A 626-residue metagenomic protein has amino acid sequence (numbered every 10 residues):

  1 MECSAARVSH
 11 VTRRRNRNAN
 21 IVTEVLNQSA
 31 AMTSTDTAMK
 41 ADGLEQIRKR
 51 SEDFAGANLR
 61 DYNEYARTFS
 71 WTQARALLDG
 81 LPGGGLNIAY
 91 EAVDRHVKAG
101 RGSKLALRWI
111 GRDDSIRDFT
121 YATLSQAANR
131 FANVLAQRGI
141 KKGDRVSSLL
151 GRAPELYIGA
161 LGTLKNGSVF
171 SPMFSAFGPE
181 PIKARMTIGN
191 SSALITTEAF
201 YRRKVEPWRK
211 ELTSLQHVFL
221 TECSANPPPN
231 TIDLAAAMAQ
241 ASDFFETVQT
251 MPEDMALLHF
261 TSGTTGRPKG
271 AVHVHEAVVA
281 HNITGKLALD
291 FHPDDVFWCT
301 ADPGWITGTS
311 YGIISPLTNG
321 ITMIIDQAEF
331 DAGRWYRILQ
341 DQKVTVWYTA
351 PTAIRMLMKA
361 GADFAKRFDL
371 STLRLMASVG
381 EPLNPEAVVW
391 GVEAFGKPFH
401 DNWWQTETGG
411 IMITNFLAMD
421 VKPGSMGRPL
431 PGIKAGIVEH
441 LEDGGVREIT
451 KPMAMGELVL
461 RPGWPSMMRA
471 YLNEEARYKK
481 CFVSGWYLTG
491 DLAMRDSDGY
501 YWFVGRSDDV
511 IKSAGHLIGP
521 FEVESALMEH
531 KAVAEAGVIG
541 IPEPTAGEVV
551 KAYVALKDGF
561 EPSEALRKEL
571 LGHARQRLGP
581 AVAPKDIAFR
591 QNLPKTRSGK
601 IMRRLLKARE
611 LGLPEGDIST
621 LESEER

Functional and structural regions predicted by a protein language model:
V22-R50, F54, Q137, I158-A236 (+1 more regions): Structural core segment of the AMP-binding/adenylate-forming
S103-L105, L220, A225-N226, T231 (+4 more regions): Conserved pre-ATP/AMP-binding loop-to-beta segment of ANL
R117-A122, V248, A256-A280: Conserved AMP-binding A3 loop
S148, E180-T187, S192-E198, Q340 (+8 more regions): AMP-binding/adenylate-forming catalytic core of the ANL superfamily
A235-M238, V344-T349, M358-V421, K434: Gly/Ser/Thr-rich phosphate-binding loop
V279-C299, P303-V346, K359-G361: Conserved AMP-binding/adenylation subdomain of ANL enzymes
P429-G432, D443-K480, I518, L613-P614: Conserved ATP/PPi-binding loop(s) of AMP-dependent carboxylate-activating enzymes
G436-R461, M494-D498, E561-R567, M602: Conserved beta-loop-beta connector loops within the AMP-binding
